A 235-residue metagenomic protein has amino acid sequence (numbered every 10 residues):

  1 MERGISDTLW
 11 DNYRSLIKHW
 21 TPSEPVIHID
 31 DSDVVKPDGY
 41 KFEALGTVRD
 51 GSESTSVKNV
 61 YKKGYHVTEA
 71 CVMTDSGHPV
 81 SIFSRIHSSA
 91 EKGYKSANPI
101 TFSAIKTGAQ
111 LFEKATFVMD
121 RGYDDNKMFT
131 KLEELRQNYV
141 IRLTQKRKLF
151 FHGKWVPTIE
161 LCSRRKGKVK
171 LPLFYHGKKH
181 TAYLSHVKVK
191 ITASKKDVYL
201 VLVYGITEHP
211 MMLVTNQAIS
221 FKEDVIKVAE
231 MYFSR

Functional and structural regions predicted by a protein language model:
E2-S76, S185-K188: Active-site-proximal, Lys/Arg-enriched surface segment that forms a nucleic-acid-binding/basic interface patch
L9-N12, T21, P25, D38-Y40 (+1 more regions): Single, function-defining residue in the core of a domain
